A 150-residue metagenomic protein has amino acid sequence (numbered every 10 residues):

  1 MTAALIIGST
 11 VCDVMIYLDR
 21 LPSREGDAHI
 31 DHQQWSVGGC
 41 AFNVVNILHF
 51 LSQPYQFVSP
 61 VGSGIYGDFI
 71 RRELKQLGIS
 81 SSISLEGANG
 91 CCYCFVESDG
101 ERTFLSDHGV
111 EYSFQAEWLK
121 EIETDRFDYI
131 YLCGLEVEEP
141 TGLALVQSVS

Functional and structural regions predicted by a protein language model:
M1-T10, Q56, R71-S84, S98-S150: Ribokinase/PfkB-type carbohydrate-kinase core domain
M1-V58, F69: Glycine-rich phosphate/adenosyl-contacting loop at the front of the ribokinase-like
G8, A41, G62, G90-C92 (+1 more regions): Glycine-centered small-residue hotspots that permit tight backbone geometry or close packing
H32, V58-S63, G78-G90: Beta-strand->loop->alpha-helix junctions that form or flank phosphate-binding loops in nucleotide-handling enzymes
G38, G64-D68, E139-P140: Loop/helix-junction capping segments adjacent to catalytic residues or to phosphate/diphosphate-binding pockets
N46, C91-F95, T103: Short beta-strand scaffold segments in enzyme catalytic cores
D68-I70, Y93-V96: Short secondary-structure transition/capping segments
